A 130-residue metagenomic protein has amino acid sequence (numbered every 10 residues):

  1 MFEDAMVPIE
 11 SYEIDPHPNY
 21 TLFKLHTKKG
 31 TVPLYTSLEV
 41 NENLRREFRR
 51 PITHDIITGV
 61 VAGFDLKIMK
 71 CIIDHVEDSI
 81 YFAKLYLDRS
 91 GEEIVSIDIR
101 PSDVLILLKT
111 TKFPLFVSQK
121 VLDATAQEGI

Functional and structural regions predicted by a protein language model:
M1-I130: Divalent-cation
